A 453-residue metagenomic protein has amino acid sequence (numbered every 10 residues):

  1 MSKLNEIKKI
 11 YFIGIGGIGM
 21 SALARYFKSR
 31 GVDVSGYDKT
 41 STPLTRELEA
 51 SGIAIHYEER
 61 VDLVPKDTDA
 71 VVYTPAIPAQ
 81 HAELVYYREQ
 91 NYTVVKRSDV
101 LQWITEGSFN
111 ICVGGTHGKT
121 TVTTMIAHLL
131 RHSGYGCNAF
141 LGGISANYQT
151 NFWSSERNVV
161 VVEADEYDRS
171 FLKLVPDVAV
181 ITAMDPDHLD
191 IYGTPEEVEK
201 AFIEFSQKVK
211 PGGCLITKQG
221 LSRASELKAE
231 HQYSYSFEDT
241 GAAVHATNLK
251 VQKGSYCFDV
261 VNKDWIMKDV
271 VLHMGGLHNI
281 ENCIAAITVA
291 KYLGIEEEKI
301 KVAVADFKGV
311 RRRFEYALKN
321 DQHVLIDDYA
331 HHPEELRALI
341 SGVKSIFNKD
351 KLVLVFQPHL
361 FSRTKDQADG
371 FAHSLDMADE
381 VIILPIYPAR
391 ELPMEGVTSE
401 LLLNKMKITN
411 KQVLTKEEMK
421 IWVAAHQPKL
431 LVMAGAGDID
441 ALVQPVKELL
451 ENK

Functional and structural regions predicted by a protein language model:
S2-K9, G19, L23-Y26, R30 (+2 more regions): Nucleotide phosphate-binding/pyrophosphate-handling subdomain across enzymes that bind or process nucleotide phosphates
K3, Y26-V32, E49, D62-K66 (+5 more regions): Phosphate-binding loop of NTP-binding sites
I10-I15, A434: Conserved N-terminal Rossmann-fold NAD(P)-binding element of oxidoreductases
D33-E47: NAD(P)-binding Rossmann-fold cofactor-contacting core
G36, A139, A179, T217 (+3 more regions): Structural beta-sheet core signal
Y37-D38, H56-E59, V95-D99, F140-L141 (+5 more regions): Beta-strand->loop->alpha-helix junctions that form or flank phosphate-binding loops in nucleotide-handling enzymes
K66-A70, N158, Q427-K429: Short acidic/histidine-rich motifs immediately flanking catalytic phosphotransfer sites in two-component signaling
A372-K429: C-terminal helical cap/extension that packs against the catalytic core of soluble nucleotide-cofactor enzymes
